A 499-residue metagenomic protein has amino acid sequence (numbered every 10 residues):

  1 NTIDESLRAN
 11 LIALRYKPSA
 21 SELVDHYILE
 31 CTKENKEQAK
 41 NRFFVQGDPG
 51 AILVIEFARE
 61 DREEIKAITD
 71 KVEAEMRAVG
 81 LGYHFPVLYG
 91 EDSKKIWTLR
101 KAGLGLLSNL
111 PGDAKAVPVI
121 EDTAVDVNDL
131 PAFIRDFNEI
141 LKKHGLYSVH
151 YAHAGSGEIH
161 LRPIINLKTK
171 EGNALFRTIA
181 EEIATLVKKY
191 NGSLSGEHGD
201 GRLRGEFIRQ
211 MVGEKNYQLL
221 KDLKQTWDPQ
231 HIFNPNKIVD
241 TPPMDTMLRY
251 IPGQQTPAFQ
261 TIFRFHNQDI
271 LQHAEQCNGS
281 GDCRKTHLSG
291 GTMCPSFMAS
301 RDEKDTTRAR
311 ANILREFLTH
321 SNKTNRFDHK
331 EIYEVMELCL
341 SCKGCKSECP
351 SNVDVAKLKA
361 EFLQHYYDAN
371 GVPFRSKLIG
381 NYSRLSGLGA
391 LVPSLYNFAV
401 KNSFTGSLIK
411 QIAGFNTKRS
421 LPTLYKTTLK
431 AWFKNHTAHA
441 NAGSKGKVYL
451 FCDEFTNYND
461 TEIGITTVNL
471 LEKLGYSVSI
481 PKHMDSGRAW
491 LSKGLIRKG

Functional and structural regions predicted by a protein language model:
N1-A152, G157-G196, E206-L288, P295-M298: Noncatalytic alpha-helical scaffold of FAD-dependent oxidoreductases
L14, P18, R77, K142 (+17 more regions): Hydrophobic alpha-helix feature that most strongly marks membrane-spanning transmembrane helices and their immediate
L110-A114, K323-G499: Iron-sulfur-cluster electron-transfer modules
D129, H150-G157, G172-L175, I179 (+11 more regions): Secondary-structure capping and boundary motifs in well-ordered enzyme cores
K143-L146, I159, A309-N312, A440-Y449: Active-site-adjacent "gating/activation" loops or surface patches in catalytic cores
D200: Phosphate/adenylate-binding glycine loop and adjacent helical scaffold
T246, Y250-G389: Ferredoxin-type iron-sulfur electron-transfer modules in oxidoreductases and energy-metabolism complexes
